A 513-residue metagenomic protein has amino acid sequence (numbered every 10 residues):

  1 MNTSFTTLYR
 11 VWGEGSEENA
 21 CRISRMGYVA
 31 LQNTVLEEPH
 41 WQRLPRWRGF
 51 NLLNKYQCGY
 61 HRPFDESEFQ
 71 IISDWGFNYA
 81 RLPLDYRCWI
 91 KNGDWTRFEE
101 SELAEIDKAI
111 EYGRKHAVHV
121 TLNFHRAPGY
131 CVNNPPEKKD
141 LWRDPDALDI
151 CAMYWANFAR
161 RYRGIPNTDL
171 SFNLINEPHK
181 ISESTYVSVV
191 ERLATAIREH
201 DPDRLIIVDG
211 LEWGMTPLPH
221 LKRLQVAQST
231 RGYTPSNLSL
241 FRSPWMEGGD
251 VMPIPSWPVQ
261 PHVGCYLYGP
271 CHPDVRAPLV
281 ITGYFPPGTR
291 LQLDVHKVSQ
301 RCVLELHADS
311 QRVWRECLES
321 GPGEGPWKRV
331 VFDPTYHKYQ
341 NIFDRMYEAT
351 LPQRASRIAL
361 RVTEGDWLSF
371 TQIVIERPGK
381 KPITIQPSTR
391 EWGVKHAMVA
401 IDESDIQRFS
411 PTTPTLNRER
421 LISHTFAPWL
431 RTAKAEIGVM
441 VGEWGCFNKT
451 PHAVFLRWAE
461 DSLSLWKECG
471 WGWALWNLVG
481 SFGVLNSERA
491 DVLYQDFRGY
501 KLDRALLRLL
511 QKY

Functional and structural regions predicted by a protein language model:
M1-R81, P382-I401, H424, R431-A433: N-terminal carbohydrate-binding accessory modules
T3, P261-I401: Extracytoplasmic
F5-G15, N19, I23-S24, V374-K395 (+1 more regions): Aromatic-rich peripheral "rim/lid" segments of glycoside hydrolase catalytic domains that contact and position glycan
G15, A20-V29, L36, P145-T282 (+4 more regions): Active-site region of glycoside hydrolase catalytic domains
N54-G59, I90-L103, K139-D149, I175-S184 (+2 more regions): The substrate-binding groove and active-site-proximal loops of carbohydrate-active enzymes, especially glycoside
H61-P63, E68-Y79, W95-F124, N134-S171 (+1 more regions): An active-site-proximal structural segment forming one wall of the substrate-binding cleft that immediately precedes
P83-Y86, F124-C131, G210-E212, L475-G483: Short, solvent-exposed turn/loop segments enriched in Gly/Ser/Thr/Pro and often Arg
V120-L122, V439, W473: Hydrophobic beta-strand scaffold residues
